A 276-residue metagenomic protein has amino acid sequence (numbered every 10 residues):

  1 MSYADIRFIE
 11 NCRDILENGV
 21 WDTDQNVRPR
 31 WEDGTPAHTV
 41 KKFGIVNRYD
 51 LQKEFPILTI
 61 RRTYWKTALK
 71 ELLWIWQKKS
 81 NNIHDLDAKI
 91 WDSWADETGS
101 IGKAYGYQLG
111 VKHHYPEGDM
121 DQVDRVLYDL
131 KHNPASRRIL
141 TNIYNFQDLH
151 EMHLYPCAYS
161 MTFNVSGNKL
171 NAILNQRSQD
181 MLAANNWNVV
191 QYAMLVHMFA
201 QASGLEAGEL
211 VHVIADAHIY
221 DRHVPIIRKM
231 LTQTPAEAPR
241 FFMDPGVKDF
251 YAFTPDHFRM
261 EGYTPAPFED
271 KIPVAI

Functional and structural regions predicted by a protein language model:
M1-I276: Terminal, non-catalytic protein-protein interaction segments that mediate quaternary/complex assembly
